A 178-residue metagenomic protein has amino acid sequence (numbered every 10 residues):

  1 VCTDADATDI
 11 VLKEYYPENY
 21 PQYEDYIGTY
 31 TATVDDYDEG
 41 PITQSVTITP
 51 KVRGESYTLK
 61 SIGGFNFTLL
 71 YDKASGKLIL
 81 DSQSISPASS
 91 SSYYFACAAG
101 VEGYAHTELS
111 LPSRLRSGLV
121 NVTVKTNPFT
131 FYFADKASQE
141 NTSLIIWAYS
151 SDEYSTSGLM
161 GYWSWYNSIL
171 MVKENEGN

Functional and structural regions predicted by a protein language model:
D6-E18: C-terminal edge beta-strand
Y16-N178: Ser/Thr/Gly/Pro-rich, low-complexity flexible regions
